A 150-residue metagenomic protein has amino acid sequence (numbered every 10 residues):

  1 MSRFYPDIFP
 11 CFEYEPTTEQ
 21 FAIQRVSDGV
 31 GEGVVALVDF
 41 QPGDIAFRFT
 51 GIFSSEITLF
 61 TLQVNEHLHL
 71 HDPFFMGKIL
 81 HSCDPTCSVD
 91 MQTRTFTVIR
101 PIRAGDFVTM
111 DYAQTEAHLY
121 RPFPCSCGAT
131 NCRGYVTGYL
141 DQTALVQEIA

Functional and structural regions predicted by a protein language model:
M1-A150: Conserved catalytic SET/PR domain of SAM-dependent protein methyltransferases, capturing the structural core that binds
